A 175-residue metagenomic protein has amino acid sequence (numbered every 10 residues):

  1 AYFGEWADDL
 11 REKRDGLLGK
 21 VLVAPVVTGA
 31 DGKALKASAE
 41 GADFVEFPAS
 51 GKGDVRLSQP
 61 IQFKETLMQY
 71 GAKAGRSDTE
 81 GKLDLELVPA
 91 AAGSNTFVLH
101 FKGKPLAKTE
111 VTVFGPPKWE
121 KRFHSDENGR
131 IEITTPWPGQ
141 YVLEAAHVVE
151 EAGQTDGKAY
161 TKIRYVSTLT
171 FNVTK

Functional and structural regions predicted by a protein language model:
A1-D9, V88-F101: Beta-strand-rich structural segments
F3-E40: N-terminal, post-signal-peptide region of Sec/Tat-exported proteins
L22-K33, E110-R122: Short amphipathic beta-strand segments in non-cytosolic proteins
L35-A39, K121-D126: Short beta-strand segments within Ig-like beta-sandwich modules, predominantly Fibronectin type-III
A37-G53: A surface-exposed beta-strand-loop module
G41-E46, S125-G139: Glycine-centered loop-to-beta-strand initiation motif
P48-F63, Q140-V149: Short, aromatic- and glycine-rich surface loops/edge beta-strands on solvent-exposed regions
K64-N95, K104, P117, A159-K175: Beta-strand-rich domain onsets/edges
